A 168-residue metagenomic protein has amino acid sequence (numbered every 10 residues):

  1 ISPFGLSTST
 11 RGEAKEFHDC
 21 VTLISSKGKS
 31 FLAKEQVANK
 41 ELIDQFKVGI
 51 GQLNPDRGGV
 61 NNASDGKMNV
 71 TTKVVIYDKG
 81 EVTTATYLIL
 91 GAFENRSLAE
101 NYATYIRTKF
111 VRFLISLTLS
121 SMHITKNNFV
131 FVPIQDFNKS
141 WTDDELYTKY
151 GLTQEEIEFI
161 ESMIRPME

Functional and structural regions predicted by a protein language model:
I1-S140, E145-G151, E156-E168: Polybasic, glycine- and aromatic-enriched phosphate-binding surface used to engage nucleic acids
